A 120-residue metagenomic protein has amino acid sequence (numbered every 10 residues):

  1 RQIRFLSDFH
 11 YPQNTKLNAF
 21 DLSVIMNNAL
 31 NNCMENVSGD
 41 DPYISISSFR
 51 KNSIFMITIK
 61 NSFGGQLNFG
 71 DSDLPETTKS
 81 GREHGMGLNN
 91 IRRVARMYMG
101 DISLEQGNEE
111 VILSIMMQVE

Functional and structural regions predicted by a protein language model:
L6-I25, R82: Conserved short strand/loop->alpha-helix "switch" segment adjacent to the catalytic nucleotide/phosphoryl-transfer site
V24-N32: Conserved polar catalytic motif of the HATPase_c/GHKL fold
C33-D41: A short, flexible helix-to-loop-to-beta junction within the catalytic ATP-binding CA
Y43-S53: Short beta-strand/loop element within the Bergerat-fold HATPase_c
I54, G65, G107-S114: Glycine-rich nucleotide-binding loop
F55-G85: Glycine-rich/acidic phosphate-handling loop/turn and adjacent ATP-lid/helix of nucleotide-binding kinase/ATPase domains
M99-E109: Glycine-rich ATP-binding loops of the HATPase_c
